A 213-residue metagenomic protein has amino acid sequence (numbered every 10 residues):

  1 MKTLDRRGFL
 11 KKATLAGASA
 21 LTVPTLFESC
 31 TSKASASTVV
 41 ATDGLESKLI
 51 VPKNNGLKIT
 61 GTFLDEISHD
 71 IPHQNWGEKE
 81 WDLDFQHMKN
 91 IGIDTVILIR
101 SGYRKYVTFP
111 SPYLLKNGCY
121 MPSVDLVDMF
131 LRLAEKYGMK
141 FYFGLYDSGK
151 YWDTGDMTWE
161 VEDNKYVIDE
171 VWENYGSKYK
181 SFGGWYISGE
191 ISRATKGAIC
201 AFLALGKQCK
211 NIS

Functional and structural regions predicted by a protein language model:
K2, G8-S29: N-terminal export signals
K2-T3, K178: A broadly tuned, weak detector of single residues within folded domains
T3, K12-A13, S29, A34 (+2 more regions): Intrinsic disorder/low-complexity segments enriched in polar/small residues
R6-R7, K210: Short, cationic motifs built from Arg/Lys/His that form the positively charged side of catalytic pockets
K11, A16, S32-V39, Y186: N-terminal cationic amphipathic segment used for targeting or macromolecule association
T25-P52: C-terminal segment of N-terminal export signals and the immediately downstream linker at the start of the mature
G44-S213: Glycan-processing catalytic domains of CAZymes
